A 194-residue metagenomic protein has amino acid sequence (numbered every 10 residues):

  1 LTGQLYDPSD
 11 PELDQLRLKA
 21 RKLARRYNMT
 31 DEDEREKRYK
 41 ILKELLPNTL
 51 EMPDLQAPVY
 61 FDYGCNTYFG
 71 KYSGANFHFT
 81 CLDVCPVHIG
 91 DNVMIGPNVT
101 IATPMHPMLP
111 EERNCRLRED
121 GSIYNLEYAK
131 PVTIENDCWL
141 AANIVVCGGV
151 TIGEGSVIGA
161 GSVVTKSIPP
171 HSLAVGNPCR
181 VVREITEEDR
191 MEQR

Functional and structural regions predicted by a protein language model:
L1, T133-E135, G153, P169: Residue-level recognition of short, solvent-exposed, well-ordered loop/turn junctions that link secondary-structure
L1-E51, M108-E111, P178-R194: Terminal amphipathic alpha-helical/low-complexity segments used for targeting or macromolecular assembly
E44-L45, T67-F69, I168: Short, T/G/N/S-enriched strand-turn elements that build extracellular solenoid repeat scaffolds
P53-L55: Extracellular beta-strand-rich, repetitive "passenger/adhesive" scaffolds that bind or process carbohydrates
V59-F69, G74-V150, N177-P178, E184-R194: Flexible, glycine/small-residue-enriched loop-and-beta-strand segment within the central core of proteins
V145-V175, C179: C-terminal/domain-terminus segments
